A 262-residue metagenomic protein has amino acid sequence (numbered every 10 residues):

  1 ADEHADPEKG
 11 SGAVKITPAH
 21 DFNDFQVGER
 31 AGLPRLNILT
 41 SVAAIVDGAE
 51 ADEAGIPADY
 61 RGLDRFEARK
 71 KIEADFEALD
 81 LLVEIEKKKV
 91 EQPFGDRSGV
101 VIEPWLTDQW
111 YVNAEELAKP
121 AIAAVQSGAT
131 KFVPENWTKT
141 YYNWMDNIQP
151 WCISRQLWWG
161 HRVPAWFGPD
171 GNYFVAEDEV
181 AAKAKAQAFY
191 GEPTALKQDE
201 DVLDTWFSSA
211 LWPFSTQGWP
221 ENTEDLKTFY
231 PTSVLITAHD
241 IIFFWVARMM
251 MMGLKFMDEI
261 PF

Functional and structural regions predicted by a protein language model:
E3-P169, I241: Residue patterns forming the tRNA-binding/recognition surfaces of aminoacyl-tRNA synthetases and related DALR
V14-H20, A43, S127-F132, T140-W144 (+2 more regions): Conserved active-site neighborhood of enzyme catalytic/cofactor-binding cores
